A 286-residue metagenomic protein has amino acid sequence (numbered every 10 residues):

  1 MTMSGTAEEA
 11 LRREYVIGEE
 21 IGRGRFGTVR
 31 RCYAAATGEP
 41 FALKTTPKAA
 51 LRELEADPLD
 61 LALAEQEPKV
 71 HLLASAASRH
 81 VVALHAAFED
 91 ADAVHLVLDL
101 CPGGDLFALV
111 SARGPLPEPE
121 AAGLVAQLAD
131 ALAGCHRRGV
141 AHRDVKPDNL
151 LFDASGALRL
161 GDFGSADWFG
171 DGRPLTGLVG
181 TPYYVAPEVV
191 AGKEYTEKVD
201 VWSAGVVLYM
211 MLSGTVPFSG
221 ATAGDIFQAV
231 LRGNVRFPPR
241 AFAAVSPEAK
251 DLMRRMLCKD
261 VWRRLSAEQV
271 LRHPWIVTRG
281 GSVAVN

Functional and structural regions predicted by a protein language model:
T28: Conserved N-lobe ATP-binding subsite of Hanks-type protein kinase domains, especially the beta3 VAIK lysine
T46-A74: Conserved N-lobe beta3->alphaC-helix segment of eukaryotic protein kinase catalytic domains
V82, A91-D99, F107-A108: A conserved loop-to-beta-strand element in the N-lobe of protein kinase catalytic cores that borders the ATP-binding
A87: Activation-segment/catalytic-loop signature of the eukaryotic protein kinase fold
L124-V125: Activation segment signature within eukaryotic-like protein kinase domains
D200: Conserved catalytic-loop aspartate of Hanks-type protein kinases
